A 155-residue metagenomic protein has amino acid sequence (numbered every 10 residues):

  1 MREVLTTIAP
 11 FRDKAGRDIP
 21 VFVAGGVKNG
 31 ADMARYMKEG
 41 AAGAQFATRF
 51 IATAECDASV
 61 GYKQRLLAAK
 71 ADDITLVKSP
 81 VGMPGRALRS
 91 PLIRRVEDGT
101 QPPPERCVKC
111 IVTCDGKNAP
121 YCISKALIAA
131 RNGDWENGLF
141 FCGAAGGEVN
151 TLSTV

Functional and structural regions predicted by a protein language model:
M1-F22, K28-V155: Conserved active-site-proximal phosphate/metal-binding subdomains
